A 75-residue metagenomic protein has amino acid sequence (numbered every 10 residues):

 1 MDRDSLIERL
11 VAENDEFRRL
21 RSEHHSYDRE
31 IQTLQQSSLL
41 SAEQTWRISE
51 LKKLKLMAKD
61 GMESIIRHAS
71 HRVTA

Functional and structural regions predicted by a protein language model:
M1-A75: Extended, charge-rich alpha-helical interface modules
